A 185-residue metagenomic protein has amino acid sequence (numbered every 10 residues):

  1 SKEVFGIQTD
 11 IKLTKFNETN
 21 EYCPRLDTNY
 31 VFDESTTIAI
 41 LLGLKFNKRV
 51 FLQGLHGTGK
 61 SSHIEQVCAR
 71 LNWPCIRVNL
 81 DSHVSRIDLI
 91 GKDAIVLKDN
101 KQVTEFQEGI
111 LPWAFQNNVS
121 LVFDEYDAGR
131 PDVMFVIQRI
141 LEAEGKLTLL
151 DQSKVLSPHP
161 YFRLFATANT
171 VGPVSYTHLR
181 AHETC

Functional and structural regions predicted by a protein language model:
N17-L55: Pre-Walker A (pre-P-loop) alpha-helix and adjacent loop at the N terminus of AAA/AAA+ ATPase modules, a conserved
R49-D81: Walker A/P-loop
W73-L97: AAA+/P-loop NTPase substrate/partner-engagement loops
D99-S120: Conserved alpha-helical scaffold flanking the Walker A/P-loop in AAA+ ATPase domains
F106, W113-F115, L149-A168: AAA+/SF3 P-loop NTPase mechanochemical coupling elements
D124-E125, V136: Walker B catalytic acidic pair
P131-S157: Conserved catalytic/switch belt of AAA+ P-loop NTPases
H178-C185: Single conserved hydrophobic/aromatic residue that forms the stacking wall/gate of nucleotide- or nucleobase-binding
